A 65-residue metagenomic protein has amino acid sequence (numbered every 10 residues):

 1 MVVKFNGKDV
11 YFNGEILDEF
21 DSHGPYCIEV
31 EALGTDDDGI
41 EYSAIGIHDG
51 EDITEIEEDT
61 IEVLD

Functional and structural regions predicted by a protein language model:
M1-K4, E62-D65: Short intrinsically disordered terminal tails
Y11-E58: Acidic, low-complexity, intrinsically disordered interaction modules
